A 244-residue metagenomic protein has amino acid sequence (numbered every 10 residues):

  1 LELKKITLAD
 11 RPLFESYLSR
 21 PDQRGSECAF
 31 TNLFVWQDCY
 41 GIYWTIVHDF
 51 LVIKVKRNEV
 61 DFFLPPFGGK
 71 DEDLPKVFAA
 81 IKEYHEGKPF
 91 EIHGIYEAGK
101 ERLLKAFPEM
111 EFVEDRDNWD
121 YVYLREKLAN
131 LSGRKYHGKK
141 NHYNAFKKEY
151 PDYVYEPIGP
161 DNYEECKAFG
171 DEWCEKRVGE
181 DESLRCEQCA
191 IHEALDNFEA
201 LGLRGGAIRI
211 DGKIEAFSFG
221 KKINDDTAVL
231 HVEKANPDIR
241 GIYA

Functional and structural regions predicted by a protein language model:
L1-R20, R24: TRNA-binding/sensing appendages of the translation machinery
S16, E27-G99, R209-P237: Conserved donor-binding loop and adjoining core beta-sheet/short helix segment in diverse acyl/aminoacyl transferases
Q23-Q37, E187-I191, L201: Short Pro/Gly-enriched beta-strand edge/turn motifs at strand-loop
P89-D115: Non-catalytic accessory segments adjacent to catalytic cores
P89-I95, V122, V154-I158, A207: A structural signal for short, well-ordered beta-strand segments and their strand-loop junctions that often border
F107-E180: Acyltransferase donor/substrate-recognition loop-hinge adjacent to the catalytic core
E149, V232, I239-A244: Short, intrinsically disordered, charge-balanced linker/junction segments flanking boundaries in proteins
D161-K213: Short, conserved active-site entrance elements at the starts or edges of catalytic domains
